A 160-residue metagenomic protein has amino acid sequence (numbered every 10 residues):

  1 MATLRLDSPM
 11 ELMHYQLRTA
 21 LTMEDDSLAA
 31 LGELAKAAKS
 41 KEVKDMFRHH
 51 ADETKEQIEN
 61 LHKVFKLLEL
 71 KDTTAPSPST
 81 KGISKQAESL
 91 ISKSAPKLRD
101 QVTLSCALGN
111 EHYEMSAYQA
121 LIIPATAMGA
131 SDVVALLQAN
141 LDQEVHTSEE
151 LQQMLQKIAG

Functional and structural regions predicted by a protein language model:
M1-G160: Amphipathic alpha-helical hairpins
